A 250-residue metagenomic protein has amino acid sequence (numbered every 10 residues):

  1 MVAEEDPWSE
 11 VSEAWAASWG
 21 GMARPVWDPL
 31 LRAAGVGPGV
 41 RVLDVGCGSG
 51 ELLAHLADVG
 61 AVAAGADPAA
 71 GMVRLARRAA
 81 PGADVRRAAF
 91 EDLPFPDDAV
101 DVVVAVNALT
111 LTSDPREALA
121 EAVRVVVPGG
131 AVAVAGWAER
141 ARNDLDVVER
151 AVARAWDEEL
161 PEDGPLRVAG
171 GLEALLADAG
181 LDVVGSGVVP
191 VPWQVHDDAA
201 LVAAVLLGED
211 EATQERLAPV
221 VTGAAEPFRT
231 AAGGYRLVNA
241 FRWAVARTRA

Functional and structural regions predicted by a protein language model:
M1-V40, E51-H55, M72-A79, A200: Conserved class I S-adenosyl-L-methionine
M22, S49-E51, P165-A250: Conserved Class I S-adenosyl-L-methionine
R41, G130-A131: Short glycine-centered segments of the SAM/dcSAM-binding site in methyltransferase folds
R41-D92: Class I SAM-dependent methyltransferase SAM/SAH-binding core
E91-V102: A short acidic, Gly/Pro-enriched loop at the edge of an enzyme's catalytic core that lines a small-molecule cofactor
V102-P115, A138: A short SAM/SAH-binding and catalytic strip from SAM-dependent methyltransferases
R116-P128: A short glycine-rich, Lys/Arg-flanked "PGG" loop and its adjoining helix->strand segment in the class I
A133-E158: Conserved class I S-adenosyl-L-methionine
